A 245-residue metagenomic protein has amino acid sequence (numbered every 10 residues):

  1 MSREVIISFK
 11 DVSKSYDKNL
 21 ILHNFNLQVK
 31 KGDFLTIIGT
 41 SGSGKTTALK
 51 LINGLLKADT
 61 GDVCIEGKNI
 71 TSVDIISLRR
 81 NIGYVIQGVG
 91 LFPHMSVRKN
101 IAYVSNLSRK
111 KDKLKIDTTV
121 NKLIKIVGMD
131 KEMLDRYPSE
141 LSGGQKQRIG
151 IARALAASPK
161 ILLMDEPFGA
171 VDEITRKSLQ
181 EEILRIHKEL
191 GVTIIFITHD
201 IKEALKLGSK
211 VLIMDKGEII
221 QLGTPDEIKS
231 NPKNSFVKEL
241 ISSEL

Functional and structural regions predicted by a protein language model:
N53: Helix-to-loop junction immediately C-terminal to a conserved catalytic motif
R98-L107, D117, N121: Short helical segment in ABC ATPase nucleotide-binding domains corresponding to the A-loop/adjacent helical element
K113-E132, R185: Conserved ABC ATPase "signature" region
Y137-L141, Q145: Conserved ABC ATPase signature
S158: Conserved catalytic motifs of ABC-family nucleotide-binding domains
L222-G223, N231: ABC ATPase "signature
